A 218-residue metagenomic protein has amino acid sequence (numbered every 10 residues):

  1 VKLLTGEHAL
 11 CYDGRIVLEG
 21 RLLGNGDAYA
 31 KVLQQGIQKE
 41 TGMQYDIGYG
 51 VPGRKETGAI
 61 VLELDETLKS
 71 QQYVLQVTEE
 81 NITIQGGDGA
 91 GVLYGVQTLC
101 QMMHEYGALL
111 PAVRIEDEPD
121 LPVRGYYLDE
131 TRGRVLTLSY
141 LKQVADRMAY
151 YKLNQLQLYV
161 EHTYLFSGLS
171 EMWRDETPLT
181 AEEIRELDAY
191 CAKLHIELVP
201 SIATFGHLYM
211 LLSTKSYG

Functional and structural regions predicted by a protein language model:
V1-P119: Acidic, contiguous N-terminal accessory segments
L121-G218: Substrate-binding cleft of carbohydrate-active enzyme catalytic domains
